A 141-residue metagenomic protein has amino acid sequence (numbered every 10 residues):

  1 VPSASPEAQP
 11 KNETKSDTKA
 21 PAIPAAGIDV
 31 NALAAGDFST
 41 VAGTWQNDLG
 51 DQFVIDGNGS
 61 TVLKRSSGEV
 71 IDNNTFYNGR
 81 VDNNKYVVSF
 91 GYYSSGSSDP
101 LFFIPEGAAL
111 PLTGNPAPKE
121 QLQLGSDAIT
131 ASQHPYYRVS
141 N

Functional and structural regions predicted by a protein language model:
V1-P6: N-terminal leader and targeting sequences that precede the mature domain
E13-D29, Q121-N141: Edge beta-strand at a domain terminus
I28-T44: N-terminal helix-cap/turn-to-beta initiation motif at the start of protein domains
V41, D51, P118, S132: Residues that flank catalytic or metal-binding motifs in active/ligand-binding sites
D48-G50, S67-E69, I129: Glycine-centered tight beta-turn/hairpin loop motif at sheet-sheet or coil-to-beta transitions
V54-G59: Short, surface-exposed beta-strand/strand-loop-strand elements in extracellular ectodomains
V62-K64: Secretory N-termini
S67-S126, N141: Contiguous, well-ordered beta-strand patches that form the walls/edges of small beta-barrel/beta-sandwich domains
